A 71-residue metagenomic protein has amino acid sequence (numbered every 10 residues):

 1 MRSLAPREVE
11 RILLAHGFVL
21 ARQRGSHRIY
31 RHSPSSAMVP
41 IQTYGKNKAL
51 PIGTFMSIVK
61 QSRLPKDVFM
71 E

Functional and structural regions predicted by a protein language model:
M1-R24, I29, S36-A37: N-terminal first-folded block
R2-A5, Q42-G45, M70: Generic, ordered loop/turn and secondary-structure boundary motif
H32-S36, Q42-Y44: Short helix-start
S35-M38, R63-P65: Short, charged/polar surface micro-motifs in flexible loops or helix N-caps
G45-E71: C-terminal structural segments of small proteins and small subunits
